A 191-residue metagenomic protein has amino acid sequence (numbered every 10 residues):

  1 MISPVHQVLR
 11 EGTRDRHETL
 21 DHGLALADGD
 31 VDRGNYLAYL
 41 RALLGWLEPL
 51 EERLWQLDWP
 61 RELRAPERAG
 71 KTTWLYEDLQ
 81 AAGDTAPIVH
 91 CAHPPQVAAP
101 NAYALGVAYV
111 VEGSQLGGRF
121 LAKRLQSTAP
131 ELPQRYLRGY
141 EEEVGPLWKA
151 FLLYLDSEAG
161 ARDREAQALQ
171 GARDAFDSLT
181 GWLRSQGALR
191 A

Functional and structural regions predicted by a protein language model:
M1-A191: Metal- and O2-centered redox machinery and metal/ROS homeostasis
